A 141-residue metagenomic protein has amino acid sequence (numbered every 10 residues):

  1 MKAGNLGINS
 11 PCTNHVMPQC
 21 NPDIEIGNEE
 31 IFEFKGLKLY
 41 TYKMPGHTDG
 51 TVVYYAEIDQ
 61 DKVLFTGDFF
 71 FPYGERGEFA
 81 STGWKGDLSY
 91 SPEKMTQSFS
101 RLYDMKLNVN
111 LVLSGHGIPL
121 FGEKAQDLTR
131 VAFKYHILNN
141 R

Functional and structural regions predicted by a protein language model:
M1-N21: Acidic/polar short surface loop at catalytic or gating sites that assists cofactor/ion binding and chemistry
G7, D127-L128: Exposed alpha-helical structural elements
H15-C20, I31, K38-P45, D49-D127 (+1 more regions): Metallo-beta-lactamase
D23-E29: Short acidic-hydrophobic, aromatic-tinged amphipathic segments that line or gate anion-handling sites
A132: A charged helix-plus-loop insertion that forms the helical arch/lid used to bind and gate nucleic-acid substrates
I137-R141: Short, flexible loop segments at boundaries between secondary-structure elements
